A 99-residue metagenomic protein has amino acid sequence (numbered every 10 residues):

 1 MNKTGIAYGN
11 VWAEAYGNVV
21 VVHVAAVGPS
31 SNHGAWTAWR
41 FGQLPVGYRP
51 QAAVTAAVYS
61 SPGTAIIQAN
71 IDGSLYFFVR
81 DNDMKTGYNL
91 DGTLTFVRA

Functional and structural regions predicted by a protein language model:
M1-A35: Extracellular receptor-binding modules and their adjoining Ser/Thr/Gly/Asp/Asn-rich linkers
A7-N10, S31-Q43, P50-A99: Extracellular jelly-roll beta-sandwich "head" domains, especially the C-terminal globular C1q domain
